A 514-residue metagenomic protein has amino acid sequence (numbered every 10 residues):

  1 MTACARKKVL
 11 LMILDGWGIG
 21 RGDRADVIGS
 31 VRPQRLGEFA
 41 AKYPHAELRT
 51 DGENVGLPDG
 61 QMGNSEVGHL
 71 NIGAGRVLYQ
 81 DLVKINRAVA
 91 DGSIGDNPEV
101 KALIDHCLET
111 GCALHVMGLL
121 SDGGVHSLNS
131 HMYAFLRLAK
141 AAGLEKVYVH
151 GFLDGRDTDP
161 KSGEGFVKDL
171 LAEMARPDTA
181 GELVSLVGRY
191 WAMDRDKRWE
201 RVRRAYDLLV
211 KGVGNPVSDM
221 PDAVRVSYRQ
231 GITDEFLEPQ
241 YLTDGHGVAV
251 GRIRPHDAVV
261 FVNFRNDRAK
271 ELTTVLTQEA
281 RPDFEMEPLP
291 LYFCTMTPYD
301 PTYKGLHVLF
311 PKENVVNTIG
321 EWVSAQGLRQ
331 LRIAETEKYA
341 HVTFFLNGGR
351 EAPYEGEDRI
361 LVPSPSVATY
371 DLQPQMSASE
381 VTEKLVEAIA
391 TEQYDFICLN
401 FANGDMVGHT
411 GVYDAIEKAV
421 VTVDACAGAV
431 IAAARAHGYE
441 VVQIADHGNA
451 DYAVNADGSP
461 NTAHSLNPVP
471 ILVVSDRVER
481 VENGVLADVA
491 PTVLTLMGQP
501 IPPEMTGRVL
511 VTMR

Functional and structural regions predicted by a protein language model:
M1-R514: Feature captures the catalytic ectodomains and active-site-proximal regions of enzymes that hydrolyze or transfer
